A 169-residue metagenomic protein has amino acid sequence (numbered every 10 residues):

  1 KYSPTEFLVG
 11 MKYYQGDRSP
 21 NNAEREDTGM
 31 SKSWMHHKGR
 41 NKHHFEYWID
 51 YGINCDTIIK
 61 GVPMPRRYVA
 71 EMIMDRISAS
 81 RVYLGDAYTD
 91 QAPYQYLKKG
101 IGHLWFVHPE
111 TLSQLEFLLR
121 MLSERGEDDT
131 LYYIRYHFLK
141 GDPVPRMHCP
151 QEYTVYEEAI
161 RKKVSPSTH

Functional and structural regions predicted by a protein language model:
K1-V107: Divalent metal-dependent catalytic cores for phosphoryl transfer on phosphate-bearing substrates
G100-H169: Charged phosphate-binding loop/patch that engages nucleotide di/tri-phosphates or the phosphate backbone of nucleic
